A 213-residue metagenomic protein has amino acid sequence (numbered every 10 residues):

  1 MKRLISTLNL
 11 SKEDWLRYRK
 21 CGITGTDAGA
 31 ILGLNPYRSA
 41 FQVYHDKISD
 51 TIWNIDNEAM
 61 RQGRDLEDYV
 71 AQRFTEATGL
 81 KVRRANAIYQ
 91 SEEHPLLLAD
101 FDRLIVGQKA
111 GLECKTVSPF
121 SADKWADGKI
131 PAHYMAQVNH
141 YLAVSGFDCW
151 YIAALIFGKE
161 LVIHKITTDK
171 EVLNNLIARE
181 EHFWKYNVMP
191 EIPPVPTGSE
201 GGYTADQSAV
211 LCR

Functional and structural regions predicted by a protein language model:
M1-R213: Accessory terminal regions of nucleic-acid processing enzymes
